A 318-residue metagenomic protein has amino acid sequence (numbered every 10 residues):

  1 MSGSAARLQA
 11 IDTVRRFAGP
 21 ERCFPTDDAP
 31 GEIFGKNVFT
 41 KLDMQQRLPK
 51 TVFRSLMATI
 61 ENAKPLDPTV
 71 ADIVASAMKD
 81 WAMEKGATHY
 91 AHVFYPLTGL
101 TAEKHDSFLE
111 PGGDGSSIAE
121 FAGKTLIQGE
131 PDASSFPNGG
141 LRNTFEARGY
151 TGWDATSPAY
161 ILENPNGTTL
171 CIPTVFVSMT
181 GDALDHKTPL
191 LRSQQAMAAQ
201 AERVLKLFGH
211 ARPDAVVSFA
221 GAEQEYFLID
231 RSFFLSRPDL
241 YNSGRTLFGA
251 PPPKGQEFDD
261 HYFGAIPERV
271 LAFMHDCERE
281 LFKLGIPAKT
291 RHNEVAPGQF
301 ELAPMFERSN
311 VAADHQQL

Functional and structural regions predicted by a protein language model:
M1, D67-T69, Q224, L318: Generic low-polarity alpha-helical segments
M1-Q9, E61-P65, G244-D260: An N-terminal domain-start capping segment
S2-F53, G149-W153, P158-C171: Catalytic pocket of metal/acid-base enzymes, prominently hydrolases
T13-V14, F24, T40-L42, K64-D67 (+5 more regions): Short linear motifs at secondary-structure transitions and domain/linker junctions
R16-P25, L42-P49, I73-M78, V177-D185 (+1 more regions): Short low-complexity stretches enriched in small and charged residues
F24, D28, K50-V52, I73-S76 (+4 more regions): Residue-level detector of functional hotspots within protein domains
G31-R148: Active-site core of metal-dependent hydrolases
G149-L318: Glycine-rich, acidic/polar active-site loops that bind/position phosphate-bearing ligands
